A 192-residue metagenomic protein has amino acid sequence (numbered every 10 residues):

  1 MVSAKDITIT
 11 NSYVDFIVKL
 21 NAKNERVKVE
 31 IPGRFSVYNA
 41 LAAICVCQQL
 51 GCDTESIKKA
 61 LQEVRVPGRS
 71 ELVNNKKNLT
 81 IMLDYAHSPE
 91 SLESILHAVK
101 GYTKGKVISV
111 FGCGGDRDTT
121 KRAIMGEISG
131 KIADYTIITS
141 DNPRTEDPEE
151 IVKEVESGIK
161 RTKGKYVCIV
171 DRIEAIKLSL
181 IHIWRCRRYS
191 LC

Functional and structural regions predicted by a protein language model:
T8-D15: A short, compositionally biased
S12, L20-Y135, S157: Nucleotide phosphate-binding/pyrophosphate-handling subdomain across enzymes that bind or process nucleotide phosphates
F16-V18, L191: Short beta-strand elements
G105-K106, G164, R185-R187: Short coil/turn segments at beta-strand junctions that form active-site/ligand-binding loops
F111-G114, S140-D141, R187: Glycine-rich beta-strand-to-loop/alpha-helix junction loops that act as flexible
G126-S179: C-terminal helical cap/extension that packs against the catalytic core of soluble nucleotide-cofactor enzymes
L178-C192: Residue-level detector of conserved catalytic or cofactor/ligand-binding positions in enzyme active sites
